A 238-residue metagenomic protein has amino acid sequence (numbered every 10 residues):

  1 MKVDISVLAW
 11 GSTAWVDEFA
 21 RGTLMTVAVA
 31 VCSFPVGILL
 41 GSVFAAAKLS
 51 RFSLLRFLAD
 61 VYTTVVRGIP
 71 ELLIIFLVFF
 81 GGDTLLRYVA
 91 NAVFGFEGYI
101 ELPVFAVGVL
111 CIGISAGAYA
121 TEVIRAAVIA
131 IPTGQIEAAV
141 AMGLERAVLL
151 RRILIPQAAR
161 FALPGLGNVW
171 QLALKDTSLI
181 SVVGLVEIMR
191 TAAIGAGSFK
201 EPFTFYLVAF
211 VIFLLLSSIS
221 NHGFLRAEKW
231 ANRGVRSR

Functional and structural regions predicted by a protein language model:
M1-R238: Transmembrane alpha-helices and adjacent helix-loop boundaries
